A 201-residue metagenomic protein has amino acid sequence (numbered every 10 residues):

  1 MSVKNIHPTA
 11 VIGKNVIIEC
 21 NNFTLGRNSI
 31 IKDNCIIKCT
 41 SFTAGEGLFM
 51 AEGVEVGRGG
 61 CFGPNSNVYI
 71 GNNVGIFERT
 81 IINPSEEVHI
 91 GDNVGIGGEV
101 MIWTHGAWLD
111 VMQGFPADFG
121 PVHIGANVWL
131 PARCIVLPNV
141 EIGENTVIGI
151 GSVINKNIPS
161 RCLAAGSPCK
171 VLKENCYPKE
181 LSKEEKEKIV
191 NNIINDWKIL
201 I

Functional and structural regions predicted by a protein language model:
M1-T9, N15, N28, N93 (+8 more regions): Terminal amphipathic alpha-helical/low-complexity segments used for targeting or macromolecular assembly
P8-T9, E46, A51, G151: A general secondary-structure boundary signal
V16-V140, N175-C176: Flexible, glycine/small-residue-enriched loop-and-beta-strand segment within the central core of proteins
V147-V153: A generic "structured core" feature
